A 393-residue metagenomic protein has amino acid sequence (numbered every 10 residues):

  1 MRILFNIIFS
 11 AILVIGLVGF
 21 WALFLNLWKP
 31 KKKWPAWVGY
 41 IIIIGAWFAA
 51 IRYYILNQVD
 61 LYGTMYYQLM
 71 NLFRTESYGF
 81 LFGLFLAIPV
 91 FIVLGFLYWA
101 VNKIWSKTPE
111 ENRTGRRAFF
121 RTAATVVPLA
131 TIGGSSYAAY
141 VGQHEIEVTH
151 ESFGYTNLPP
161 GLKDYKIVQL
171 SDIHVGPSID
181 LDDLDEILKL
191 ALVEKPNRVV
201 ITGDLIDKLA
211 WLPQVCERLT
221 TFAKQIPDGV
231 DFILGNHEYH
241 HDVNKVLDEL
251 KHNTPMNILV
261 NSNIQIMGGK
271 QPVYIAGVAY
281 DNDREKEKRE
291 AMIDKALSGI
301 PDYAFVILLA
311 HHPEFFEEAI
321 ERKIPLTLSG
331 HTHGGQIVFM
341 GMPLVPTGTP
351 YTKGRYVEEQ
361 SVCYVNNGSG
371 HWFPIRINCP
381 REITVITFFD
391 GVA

Functional and structural regions predicted by a protein language model:
M1-Q143: Non-catalytic terminal accessory segments
I3-V18, G39, L56-Y66, A130-R218: N-terminal active-site segment of His-dependent metallophosphoesterases
L25-K29, E111-V127, S152-L158, P177-E186 (+2 more regions): Short, charge-rich amphipathic segments
T114, R121-A124, G134-E151, K224 (+1 more regions): A short, flexible N-terminal coil/short beta segment enriched in small residues
L158-A393: Soluble catalytic domains of enzymes that build or remodel membrane lipids, polysaccharides, and related
